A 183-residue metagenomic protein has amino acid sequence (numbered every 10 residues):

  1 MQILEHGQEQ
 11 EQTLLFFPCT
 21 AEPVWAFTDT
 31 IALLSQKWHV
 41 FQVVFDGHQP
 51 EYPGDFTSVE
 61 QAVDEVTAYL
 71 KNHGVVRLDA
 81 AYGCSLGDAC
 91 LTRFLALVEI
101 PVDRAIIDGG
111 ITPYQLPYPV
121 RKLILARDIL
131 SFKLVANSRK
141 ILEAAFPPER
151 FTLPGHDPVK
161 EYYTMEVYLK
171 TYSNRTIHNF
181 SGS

Functional and structural regions predicted by a protein language model:
L4-Y52: Conserved HGGG/HGGXW glycine-rich cap/lid loop of the alpha/beta-hydrolase fold
T13, H39, A80, V102-R104: Structural signature of beta-strand start/N-cap positions in the alpha/beta core of ABC transporter nucleotide-binding
D29, R93-L97: Active-site signature of alpha/beta-hydrolase-fold catalytic machinery across serine- and Asp/Cys-nucleophile hydrolases
L34, V98-E99: Active-site catalytic pocket residues across diverse enzymes, especially alpha/beta-hydrolases
F41-Y82: Active-site loop/oxyanion-hole signature of alpha/beta-hydrolase fold enzymes
Y82-L91: Gly/Ala-rich beta-loop-alpha elbow adjacent to hydrolase catalytic centers
A96, V102-L134: Flexible "cap/lid" loop of the alpha/beta hydrolase fold
L116-Y118, A136-G182: Conserved alpha/beta-hydrolase catalytic His-Asp/Glu region
